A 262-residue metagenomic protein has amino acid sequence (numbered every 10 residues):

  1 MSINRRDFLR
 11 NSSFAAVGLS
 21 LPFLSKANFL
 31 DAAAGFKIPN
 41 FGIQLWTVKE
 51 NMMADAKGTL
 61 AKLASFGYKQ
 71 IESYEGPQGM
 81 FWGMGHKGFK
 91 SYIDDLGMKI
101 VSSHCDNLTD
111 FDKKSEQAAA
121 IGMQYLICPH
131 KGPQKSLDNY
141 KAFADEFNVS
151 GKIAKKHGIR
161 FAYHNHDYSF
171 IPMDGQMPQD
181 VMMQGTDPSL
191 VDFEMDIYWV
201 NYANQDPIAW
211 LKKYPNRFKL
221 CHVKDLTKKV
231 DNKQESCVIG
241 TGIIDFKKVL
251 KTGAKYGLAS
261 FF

Functional and structural regions predicted by a protein language model:
M1-L19: N-terminal secretory signal peptides and thylakoid transit peptides that target proteins across membranes
S13-F14, G18, K99-F193, V200: Active-site acidic/histidine proton-transfer and metal-coordination neighborhood in alpha/beta enzyme cores
L24-A54: C-terminal segment of N-terminal export signals and the immediately downstream linker at the start of the mature
A34-F36, L60-S65, F81-M98, D112-G122 (+4 more regions): Acidic (Asp/Glu)-rich catalytic clusters
P39-Q44, I71-S73, I100-S103, L126-C128 (+4 more regions): Hydrophobic faces of well-ordered beta-strands that scaffold small-molecule active sites in alpha/beta enzyme cores
V48-A54, Y74-G85, H104-K113, G132-K141 (+4 more regions): Acidic-and-aromatic substrate-binding clefts and catalytic sites of carbohydrate-active enzymes
K57-G58, M84-G88, Y140-N148, G175-D180 (+2 more regions): Charged helix-capping and loop-helix junction motifs
Q70, G158-I243: Acidic/histidine-rich catalytic cores of soluble enzymes
